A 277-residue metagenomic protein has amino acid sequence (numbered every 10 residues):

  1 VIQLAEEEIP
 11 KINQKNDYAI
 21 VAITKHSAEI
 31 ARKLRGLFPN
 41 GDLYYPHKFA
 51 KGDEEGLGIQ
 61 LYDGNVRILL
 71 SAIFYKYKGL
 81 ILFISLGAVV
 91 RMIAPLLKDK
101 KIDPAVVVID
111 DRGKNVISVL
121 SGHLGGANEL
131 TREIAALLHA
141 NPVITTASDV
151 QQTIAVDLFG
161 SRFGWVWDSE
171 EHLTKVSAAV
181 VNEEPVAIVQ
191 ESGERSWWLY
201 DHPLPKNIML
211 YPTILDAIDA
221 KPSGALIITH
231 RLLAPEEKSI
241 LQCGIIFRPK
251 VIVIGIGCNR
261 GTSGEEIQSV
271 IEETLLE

Functional and structural regions predicted by a protein language model:
E7-P10: A short, basic/flexible loop-to-alpha-helix module at the beginning of a structural domain
Q14-I20: Extreme N-terminal starter segment of soluble prokaryotic enzymes
I23-E54, Q60-N65, Y75-G79, L86 (+3 more regions): Conserved mixed alpha/beta catalytic, RNA-binding, or beta-rich assembly cores of soluble enzyme, regulatory
V176: Extended, charged alpha/beta regions that create polyanion-binding interfaces
